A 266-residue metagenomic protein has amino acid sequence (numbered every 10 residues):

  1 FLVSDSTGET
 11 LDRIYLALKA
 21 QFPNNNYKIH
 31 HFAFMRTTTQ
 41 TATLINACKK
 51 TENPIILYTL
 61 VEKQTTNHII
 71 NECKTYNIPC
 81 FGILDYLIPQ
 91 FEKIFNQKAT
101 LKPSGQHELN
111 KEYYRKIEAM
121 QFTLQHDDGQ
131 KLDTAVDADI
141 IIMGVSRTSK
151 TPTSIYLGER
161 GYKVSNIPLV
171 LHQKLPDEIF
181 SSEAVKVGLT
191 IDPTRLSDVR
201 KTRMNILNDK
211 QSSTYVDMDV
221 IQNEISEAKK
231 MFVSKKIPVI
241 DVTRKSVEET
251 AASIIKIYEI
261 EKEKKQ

Functional and structural regions predicted by a protein language model:
F1, K74-R115, M218-E224, K230: Ser/Thr/Gly-rich flexible loops in soluble cytosolic domains mediating phosphotransfer, phosphorylation
F1-L18: N-terminal accessory targeting/assembly segments
V3-S6, Y58-K63, R244: Structural motif
H31-K50, P54, T59-L60: Metallocofactor- and cofactor-centric catalytic cores in central/energy metabolism, strongly enriched
I117-K163: Internal active-site segments that recognize and position negatively charged phosphoryl groups and nucleotide moieties
T123-D127, D209-T250: Small-molecule kinase domains that catalyze NTP-dependent phosphoryl transfer to phosphate-bearing small molecules
T153-I155, L169-K201: Redox- and metal-dependent alpha/beta enzyme cores, enriched for Fe-S-associated oxidoreductases and cofactor-handling
K186-N223: A glycine- and Lys/Arg-enriched "phosphate-lid" helix/loop adjacent to the NTP-binding pocket of small-molecule kinases
